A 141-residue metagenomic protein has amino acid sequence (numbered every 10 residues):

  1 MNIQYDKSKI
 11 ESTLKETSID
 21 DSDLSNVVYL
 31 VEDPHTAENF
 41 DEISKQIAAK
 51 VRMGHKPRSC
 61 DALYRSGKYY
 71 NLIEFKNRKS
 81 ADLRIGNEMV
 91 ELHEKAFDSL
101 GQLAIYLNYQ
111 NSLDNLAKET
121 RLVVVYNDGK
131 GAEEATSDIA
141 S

Functional and structural regions predicted by a protein language model:
M1-H55: Basic, amphipathic N-terminal segments that precede the first structured/catalytic domain
E11, E16, E32, E38 (+5 more regions): Glutamate identity and glutamate-enriched acidic tracts
V51-R52, D61, Y109-L113: Catalytic micro-motifs at enzyme active sites that drive phosphoryl/nucleotidyl and oxygen chemistry
R58: Beta-rich catalytic cores
A62-Y64, Y69-N77, S99: Conserved catalytic cores of phosphodiester-cleaving nucleases, focusing on short active-site segments
R78-A132: Catalytic cores of nucleic-acid endonucleases
T136-S141: Polybasic (Lys/Arg-rich)
